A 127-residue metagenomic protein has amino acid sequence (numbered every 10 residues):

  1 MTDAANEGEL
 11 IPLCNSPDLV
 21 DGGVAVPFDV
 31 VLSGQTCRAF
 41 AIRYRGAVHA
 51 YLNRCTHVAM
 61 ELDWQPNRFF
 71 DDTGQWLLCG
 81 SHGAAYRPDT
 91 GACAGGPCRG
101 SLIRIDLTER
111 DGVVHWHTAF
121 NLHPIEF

Functional and structural regions predicted by a protein language model:
M1-T73, R87-P88, S101-F127: N-terminal pre-ligand scaffold of iron-sulfur
C55, C79-H82: Short cysteine clusters
W76: A short acidic, glycine-rich active-site loop that binds or catalyzes chemistry on phosphate/adenosine moieties
A92-C93: A conserved acidic, glycine/proline-rich C-terminal tail/linker
G96-P97: Axial heme c-ligation environment in periplasmic c-type cytochrome domains
